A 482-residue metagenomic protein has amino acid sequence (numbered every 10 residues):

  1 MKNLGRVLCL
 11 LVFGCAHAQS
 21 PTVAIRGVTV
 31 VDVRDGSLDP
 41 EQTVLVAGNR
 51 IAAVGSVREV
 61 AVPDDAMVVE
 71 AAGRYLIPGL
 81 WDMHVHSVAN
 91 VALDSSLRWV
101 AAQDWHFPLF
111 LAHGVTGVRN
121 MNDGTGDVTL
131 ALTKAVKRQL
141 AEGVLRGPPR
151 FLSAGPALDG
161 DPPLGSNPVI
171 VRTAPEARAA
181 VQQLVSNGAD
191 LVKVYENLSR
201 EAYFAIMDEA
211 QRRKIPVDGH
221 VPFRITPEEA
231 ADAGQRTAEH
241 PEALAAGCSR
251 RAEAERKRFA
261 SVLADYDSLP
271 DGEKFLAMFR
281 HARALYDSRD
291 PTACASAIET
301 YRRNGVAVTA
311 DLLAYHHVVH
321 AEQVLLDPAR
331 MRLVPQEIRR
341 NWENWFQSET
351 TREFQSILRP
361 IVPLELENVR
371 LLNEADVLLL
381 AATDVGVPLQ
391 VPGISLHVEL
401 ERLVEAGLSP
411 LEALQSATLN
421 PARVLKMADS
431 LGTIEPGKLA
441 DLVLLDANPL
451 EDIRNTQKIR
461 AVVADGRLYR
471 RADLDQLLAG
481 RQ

Functional and structural regions predicted by a protein language model:
K2-L10: Sec-dependent signal peptide recognition, specifically the positively charged N-region followed immediately by
C9-A18: Hydrophobic h-region of N-terminal signal peptides that target proteins for export in Gram-negative bacteria
G27, R74, D82-V88, H220 (+2 more regions): Histidine-centered divalent metal-coordination motifs
V30, D35-I77: Histidine-rich, glycine-flanked metal-binding segment
Y75-L140, L164, P175, P227-G234 (+1 more regions): Metal-associated gating/positioning segment near the N- to mid-region
H106-T129, P148-P156, S186-L198, I215-D218 (+3 more regions): Divalent metal-dependent hydrolysis catalytic cores, especially in the metallo-beta-lactamase
A180-V194, L198, L244-A406, R481: Active-site neighborhoods of metal-dependent hydrolases
R423, P436-G480: C-terminal cap of metal-dependent C-N hydrolases
